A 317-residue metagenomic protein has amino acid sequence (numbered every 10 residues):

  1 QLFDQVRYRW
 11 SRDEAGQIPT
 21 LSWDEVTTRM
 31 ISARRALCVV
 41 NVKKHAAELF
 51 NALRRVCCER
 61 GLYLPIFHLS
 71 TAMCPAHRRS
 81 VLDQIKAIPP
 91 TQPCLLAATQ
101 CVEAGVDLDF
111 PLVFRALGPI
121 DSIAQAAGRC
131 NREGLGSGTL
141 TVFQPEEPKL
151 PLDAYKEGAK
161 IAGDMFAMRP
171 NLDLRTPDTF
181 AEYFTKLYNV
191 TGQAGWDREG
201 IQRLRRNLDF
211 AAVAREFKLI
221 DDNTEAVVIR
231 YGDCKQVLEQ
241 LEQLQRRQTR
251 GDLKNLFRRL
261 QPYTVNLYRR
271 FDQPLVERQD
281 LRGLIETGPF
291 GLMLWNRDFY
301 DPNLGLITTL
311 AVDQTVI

Functional and structural regions predicted by a protein language model:
V6-R9, P65-F67: Structural signal for short hydrophobic segments within the conserved structured cores of catalytic domains across
R9-I18: Short acidic-hydrophobic, aromatic-tinged amphipathic segments that line or gate anion-handling sites
Q17-A33, V39, K44-R79, A87 (+3 more regions): C-terminal helicase lobe and adjacent C-terminal extensions/tails of nucleic-acid helicase motors
R34-C38, P93-L96: Generic beta-sheet signal
I88-E103, R115: Conserved two-lobed SF2 helicase motor
G105-D107: Conserved P-loop NTPase nucleotide-binding/switch module
D109-V113: Short hinge/gating elements
